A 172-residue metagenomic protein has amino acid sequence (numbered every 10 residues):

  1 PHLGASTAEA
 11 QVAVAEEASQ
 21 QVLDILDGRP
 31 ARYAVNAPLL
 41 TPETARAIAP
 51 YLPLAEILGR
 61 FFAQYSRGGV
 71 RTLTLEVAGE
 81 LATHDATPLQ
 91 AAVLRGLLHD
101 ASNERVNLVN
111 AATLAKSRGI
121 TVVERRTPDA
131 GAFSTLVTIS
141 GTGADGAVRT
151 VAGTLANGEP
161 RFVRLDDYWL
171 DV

Functional and structural regions predicted by a protein language model:
L3-V172: NAD(P)-dependent dehydrogenase/reductase Rossmann-like domain
